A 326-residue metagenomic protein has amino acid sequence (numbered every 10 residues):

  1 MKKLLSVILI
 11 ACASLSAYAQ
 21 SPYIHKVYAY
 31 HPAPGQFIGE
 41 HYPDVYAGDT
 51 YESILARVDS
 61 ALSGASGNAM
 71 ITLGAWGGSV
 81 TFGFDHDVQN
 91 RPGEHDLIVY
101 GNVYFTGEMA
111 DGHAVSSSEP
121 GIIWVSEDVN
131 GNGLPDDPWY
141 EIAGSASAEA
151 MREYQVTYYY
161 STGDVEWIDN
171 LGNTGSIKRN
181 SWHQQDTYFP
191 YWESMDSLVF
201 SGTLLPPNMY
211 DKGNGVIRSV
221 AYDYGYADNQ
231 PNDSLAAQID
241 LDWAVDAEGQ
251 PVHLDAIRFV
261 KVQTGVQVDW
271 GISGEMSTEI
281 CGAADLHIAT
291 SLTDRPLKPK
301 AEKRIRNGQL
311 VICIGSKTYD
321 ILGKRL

Functional and structural regions predicted by a protein language model:
M1-L4: Positively charged n-region of N-terminal signal peptides that target proteins for export
I8-Y18: Hydrophobic h-region of N-terminal signal peptides that target proteins for export in Gram-negative bacteria
Q20-G121, A143-A289: A domain-level signal for the mature, folded cores of soluble proteins
I122-W124, K317: Beta-strand signatures of extracellular beta-sandwich domains
S126-N132: Short loop/turn segments immediately following beta-strands, especially the blade-tip and inter-blade linker loops
V129, R306, I321: Short, ordered coil/turn segments that flank beta-strands lining enzyme active or ligand-binding pockets
G133-I142: Tryptophan-centered short beta-strand motifs
L286-S316, R325-L326: Residue-level detector of functionally pivotal "anchor" positions at catalytic/ligand-binding pockets or at interdomain
